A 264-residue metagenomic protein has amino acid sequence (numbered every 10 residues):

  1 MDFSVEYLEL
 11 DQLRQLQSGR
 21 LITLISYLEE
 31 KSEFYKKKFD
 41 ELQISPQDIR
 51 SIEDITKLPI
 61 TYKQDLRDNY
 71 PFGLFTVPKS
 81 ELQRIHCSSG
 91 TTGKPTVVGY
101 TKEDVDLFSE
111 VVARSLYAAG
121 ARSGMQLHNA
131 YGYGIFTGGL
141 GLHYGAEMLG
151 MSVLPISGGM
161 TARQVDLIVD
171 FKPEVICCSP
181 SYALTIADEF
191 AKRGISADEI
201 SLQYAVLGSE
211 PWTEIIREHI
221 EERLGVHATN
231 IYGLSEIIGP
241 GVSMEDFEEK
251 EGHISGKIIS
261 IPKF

Functional and structural regions predicted by a protein language model:
M1-C87, T92-E110, Y117-A118: Nucleotide 5′-phosphate-binding alpha/beta core
D2-Y27, E33, L149-F264: Active-site glycine/GP-rich loop and adjacent strand/helix microenvironment that borders small-molecule binding pockets
H86, H128, C177: N-terminal Rossmann-like NAD(P) cofactor-binding module of classical short-chain dehydrogenase/reductase
S88-S89, L127, A146, P262: Hydrophobic alpha-helical segments that mediate membrane insertion or helix-helix packing
G93-L107, H143-S152, P173-C177: Acidic/glycine-enriched edge-of-secondary-structure segments
V105, G132-G134, S181-Y182: Short glycine-enriched loops at secondary-structure junctions
S109-Q126, T161-K172: Conserved ATP-dependent adenylate/AMP-binding module captured primarily in the ANL superfamily
A113, Y117-V153: Conserved AMP-binding loop of ANL adenylate-forming enzymes
